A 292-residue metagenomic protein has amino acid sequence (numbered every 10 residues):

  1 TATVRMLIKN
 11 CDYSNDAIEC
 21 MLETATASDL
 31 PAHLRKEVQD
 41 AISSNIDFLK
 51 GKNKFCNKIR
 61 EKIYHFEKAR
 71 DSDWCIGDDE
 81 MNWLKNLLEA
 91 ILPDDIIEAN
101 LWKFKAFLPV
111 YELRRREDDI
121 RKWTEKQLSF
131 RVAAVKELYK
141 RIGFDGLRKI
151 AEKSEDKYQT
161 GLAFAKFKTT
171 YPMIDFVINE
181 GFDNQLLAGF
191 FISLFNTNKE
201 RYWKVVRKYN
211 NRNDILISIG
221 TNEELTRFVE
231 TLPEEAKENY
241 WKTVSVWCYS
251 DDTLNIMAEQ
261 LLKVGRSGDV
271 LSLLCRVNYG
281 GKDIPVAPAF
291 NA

Functional and structural regions predicted by a protein language model:
T1-A292: Non-catalytic all-alpha helical scaffold/repeat segments
